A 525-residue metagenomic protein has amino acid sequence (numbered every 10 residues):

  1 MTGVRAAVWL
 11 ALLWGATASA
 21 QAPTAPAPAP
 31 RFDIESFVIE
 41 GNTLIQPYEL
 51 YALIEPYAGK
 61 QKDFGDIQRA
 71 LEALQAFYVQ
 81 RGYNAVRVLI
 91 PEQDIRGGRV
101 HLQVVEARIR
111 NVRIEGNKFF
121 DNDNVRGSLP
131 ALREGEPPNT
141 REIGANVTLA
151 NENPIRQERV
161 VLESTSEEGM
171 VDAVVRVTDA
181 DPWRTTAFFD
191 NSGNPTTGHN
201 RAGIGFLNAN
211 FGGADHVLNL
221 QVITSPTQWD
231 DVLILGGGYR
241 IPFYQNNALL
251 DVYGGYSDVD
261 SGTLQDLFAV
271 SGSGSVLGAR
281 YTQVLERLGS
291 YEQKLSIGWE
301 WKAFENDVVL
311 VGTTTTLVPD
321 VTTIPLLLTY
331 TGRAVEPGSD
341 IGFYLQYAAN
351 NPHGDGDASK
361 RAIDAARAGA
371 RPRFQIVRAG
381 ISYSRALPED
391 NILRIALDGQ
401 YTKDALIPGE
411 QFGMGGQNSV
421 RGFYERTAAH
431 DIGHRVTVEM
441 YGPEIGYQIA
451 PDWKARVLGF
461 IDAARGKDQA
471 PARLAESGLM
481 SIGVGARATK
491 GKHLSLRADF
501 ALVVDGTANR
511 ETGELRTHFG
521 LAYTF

Functional and structural regions predicted by a protein language model:
Q21-G193, G205, I223-L233, V377 (+1 more regions): Periplasmic polypeptide-binding modules associated with outer-membrane biogenesis and secretion
L162, A187-N191, I204, L218-T224 (+9 more regions): Transmembrane beta-barrel strands of outer-membrane/channel proteins
G169, G198-A202, D231-L235, S273-L277 (+5 more regions): Residues that define the transmembrane beta-barrel architecture of outer-membrane proteins
V177, N208-N210, I241-F243, Q283-L285 (+6 more regions): Residue-level signature of outer-membrane beta-barrel architecture
F211-V217, Y244-L250, E286-Q293, R333-G342 (+3 more regions): Short loop/turn motifs that connect adjacent beta-strands in outer-membrane beta-barrel proteins
W229-G332: Transmembrane beta-barrel wall of Gram-negative outer-membrane proteins
D230-I234, S261-F268, E305-T314, G354-I363 (+4 more regions): Outer-membrane beta-barrel translocator domains and adjoining extracellular loop/strand segments of Gram-negative
A365-F525: C-terminal transmembrane beta-barrel domains of outer membrane proteins
